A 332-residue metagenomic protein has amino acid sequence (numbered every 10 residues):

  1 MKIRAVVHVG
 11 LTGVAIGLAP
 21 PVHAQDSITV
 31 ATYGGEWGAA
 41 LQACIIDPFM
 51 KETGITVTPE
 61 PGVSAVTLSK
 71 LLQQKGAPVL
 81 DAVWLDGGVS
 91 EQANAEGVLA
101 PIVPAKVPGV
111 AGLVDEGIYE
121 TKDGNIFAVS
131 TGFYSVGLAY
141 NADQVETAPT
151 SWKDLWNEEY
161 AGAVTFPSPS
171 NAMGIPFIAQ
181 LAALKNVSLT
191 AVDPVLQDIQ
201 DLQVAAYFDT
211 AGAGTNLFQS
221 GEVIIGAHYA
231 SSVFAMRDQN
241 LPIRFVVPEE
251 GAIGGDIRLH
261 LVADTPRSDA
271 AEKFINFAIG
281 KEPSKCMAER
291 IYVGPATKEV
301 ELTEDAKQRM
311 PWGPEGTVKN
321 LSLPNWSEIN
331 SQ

Functional and structural regions predicted by a protein language model:
L18-A24: Sec/Tat signal peptide C-region and signal peptidase I cleavage site
Q25-E91: Early extracytoplasmic/lumenal segment of secretory-pathway proteins
G35-Q42, V79-E222: Extracytoplasmic ligand-binding site segments that recognize negatively charged/polar headgroups
L41, I45, I55, S151 (+3 more regions): Short amphipathic alpha-helical coupling segments at ligand-binding clamshell hinges and other catalytic/signaling
G88-Q92, Q219-S220, I224-P242: A ligand-binding cleft/hinge motif common to bilobed small-molecule-binding domains
G137-Q144, Q180-A183, G255-A270, C286-R290: A bilobed periplasmic-binding-protein/Venus flytrap-type ligand-binding module shared by bacterial periplasmic
L196-D201, Y207, Q239-T265, Q308: Periplasmic-binding protein-like
V262-N320: Mature extracytoplasmic/periplasmic domains
